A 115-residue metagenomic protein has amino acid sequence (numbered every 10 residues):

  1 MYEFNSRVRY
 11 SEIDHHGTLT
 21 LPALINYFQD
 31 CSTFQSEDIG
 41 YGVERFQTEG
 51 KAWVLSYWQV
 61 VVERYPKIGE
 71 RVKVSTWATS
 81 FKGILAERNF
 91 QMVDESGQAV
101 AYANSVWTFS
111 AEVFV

Functional and structural regions predicted by a protein language model:
M1-L55, A111-V115: Hot-dog-fold acyl-thioester-processing enzymes
Y2, V61-V115: HotDog/MaoC-like acyl-thioester-processing domains
K51-Y65: Small beta-barrel nucleic-acid-binding modules, principally OB-folds
